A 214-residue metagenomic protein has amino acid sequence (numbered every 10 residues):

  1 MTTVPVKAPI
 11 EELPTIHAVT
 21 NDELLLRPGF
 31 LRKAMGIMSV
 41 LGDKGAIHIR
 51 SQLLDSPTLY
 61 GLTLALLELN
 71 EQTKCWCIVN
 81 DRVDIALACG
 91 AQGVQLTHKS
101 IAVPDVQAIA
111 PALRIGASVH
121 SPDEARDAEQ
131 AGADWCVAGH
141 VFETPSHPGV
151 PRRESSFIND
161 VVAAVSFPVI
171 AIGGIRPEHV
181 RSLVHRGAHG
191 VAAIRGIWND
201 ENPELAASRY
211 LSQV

Functional and structural regions predicted by a protein language model:
M1-D134, V150-R153, D160, S166-F167 (+2 more regions): Conserved N-terminal beta1-alpha1 strand-loop-helix module at the mouth
A138, E143-G149: Phosphate-binding beta-alpha-beta segment of Rossmann-like dinucleotide-binding domains, i.e., the NAD(P)
F142-E143, I175-P177: Short acidic/polar capping segments at secondary-structure boundaries
R186: C-terminal binding/interaction regions
